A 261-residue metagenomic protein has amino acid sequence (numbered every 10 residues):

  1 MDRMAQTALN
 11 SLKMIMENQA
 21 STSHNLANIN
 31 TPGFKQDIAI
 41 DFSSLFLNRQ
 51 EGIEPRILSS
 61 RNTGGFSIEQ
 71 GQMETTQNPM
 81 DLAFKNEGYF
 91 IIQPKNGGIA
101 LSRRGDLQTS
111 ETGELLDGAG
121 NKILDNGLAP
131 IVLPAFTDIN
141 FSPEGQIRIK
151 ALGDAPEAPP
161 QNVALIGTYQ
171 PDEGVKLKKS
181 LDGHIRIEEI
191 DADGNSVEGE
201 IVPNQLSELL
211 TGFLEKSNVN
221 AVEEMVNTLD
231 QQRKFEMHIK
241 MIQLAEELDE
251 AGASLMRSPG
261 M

Functional and structural regions predicted by a protein language model:
M1-M261: Amphipathic alpha-helical polymerization modules
